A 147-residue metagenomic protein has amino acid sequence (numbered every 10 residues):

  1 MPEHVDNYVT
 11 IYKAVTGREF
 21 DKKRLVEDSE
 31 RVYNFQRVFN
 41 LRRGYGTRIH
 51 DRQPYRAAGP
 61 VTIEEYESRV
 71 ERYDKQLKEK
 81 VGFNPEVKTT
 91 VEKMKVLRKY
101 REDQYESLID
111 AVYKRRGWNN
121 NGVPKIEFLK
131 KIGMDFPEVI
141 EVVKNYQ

Functional and structural regions predicted by a protein language model:
M1-Q147: Domain-length cofactor-binding catalytic modules of enzymes
